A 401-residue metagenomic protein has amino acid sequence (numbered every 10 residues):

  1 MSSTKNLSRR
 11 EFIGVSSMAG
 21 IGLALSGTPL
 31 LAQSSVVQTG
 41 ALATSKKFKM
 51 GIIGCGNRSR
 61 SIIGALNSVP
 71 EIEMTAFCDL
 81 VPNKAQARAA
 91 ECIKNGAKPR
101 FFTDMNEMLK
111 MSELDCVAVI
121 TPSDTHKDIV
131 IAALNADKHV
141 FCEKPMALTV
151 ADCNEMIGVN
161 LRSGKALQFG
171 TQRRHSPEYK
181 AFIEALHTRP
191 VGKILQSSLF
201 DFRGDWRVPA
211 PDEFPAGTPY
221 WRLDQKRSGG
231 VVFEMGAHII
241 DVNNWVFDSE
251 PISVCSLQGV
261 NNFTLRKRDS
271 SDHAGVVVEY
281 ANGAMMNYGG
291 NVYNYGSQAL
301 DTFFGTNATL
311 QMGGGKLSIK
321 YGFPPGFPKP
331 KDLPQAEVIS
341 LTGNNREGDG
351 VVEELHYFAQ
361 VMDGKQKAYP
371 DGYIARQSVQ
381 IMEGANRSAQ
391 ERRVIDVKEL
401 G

Functional and structural regions predicted by a protein language model:
S2-G20: N-terminal secretory signal peptides and thylakoid transit peptides that target proteins across membranes
G14-T44, A118, A359-G401: C-terminal helix-rich "cap/oligomerization" subdomain common to oxidoreductases
M18-N95, S176: N-terminal Rossmann-like dinucleotide-binding module
G54, R162-Q168, R173-K267, V276 (+1 more regions): Predominantly a Rossmann-like dinucleotide-binding segment in NAD(P)-dependent oxidoreductases
R100-L114: A structured beta-alpha segment of the ubiquitous adenosine-cofactor-binding alpha/beta core
C116, P122-S123, K127-H175: Beta-strand-loop-alpha-helix segment that lines the small-molecule cofactor/substrate pocket of alpha/beta enzymes
P211-A216, V242-W245, S253, R266-S271 (+3 more regions): C-terminal glycine/acidic-rich active-site capping loop/insertion
A237, F263, G289-S297: Glycine-rich phosphate/pyrophosphate-binding beta-alpha loops
